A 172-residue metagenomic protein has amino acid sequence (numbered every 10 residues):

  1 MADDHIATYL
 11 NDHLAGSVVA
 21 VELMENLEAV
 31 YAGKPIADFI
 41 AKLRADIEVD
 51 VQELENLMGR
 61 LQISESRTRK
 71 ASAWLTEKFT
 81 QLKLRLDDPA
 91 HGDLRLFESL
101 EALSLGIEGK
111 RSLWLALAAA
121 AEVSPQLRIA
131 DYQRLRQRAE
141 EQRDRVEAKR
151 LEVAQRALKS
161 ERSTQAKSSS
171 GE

Functional and structural regions predicted by a protein language model:
M1-H13, I36: Disorder-to-helix initiation segments
L10-M24, E77-S124: Acidic/histidine-rich alpha-helical segments that form the ligand environment of transition-metal centers
N11, A37-A45, R69, E101 (+1 more regions): Short, charged, amphipathic alpha-helical segments
V19-A41, I63, L113-A116: Helix-loop segments that flank and shape redox-cofactor active sites
E25-A32, E55, G59-Q62, K83 (+2 more regions): A structural signal for long alpha-helical coiled-coils and helix-turn connectors that form the cytosolic signaling
A37-K78: Conserved alpha-helical segments that form or flank metal/cofactor-binding pockets of metalloenzymes
L103-E172: Preference for long, well-ordered alpha-helical segments
